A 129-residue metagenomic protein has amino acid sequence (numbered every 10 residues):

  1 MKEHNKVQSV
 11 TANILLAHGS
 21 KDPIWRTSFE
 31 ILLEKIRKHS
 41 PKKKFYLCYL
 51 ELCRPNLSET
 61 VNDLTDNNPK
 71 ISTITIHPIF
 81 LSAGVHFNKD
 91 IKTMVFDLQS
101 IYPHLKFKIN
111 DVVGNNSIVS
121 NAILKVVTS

Functional and structural regions predicted by a protein language model:
M1-S129: Active-site-proximal alpha-helix that buttresses catalytic centers in soluble enzyme cores
